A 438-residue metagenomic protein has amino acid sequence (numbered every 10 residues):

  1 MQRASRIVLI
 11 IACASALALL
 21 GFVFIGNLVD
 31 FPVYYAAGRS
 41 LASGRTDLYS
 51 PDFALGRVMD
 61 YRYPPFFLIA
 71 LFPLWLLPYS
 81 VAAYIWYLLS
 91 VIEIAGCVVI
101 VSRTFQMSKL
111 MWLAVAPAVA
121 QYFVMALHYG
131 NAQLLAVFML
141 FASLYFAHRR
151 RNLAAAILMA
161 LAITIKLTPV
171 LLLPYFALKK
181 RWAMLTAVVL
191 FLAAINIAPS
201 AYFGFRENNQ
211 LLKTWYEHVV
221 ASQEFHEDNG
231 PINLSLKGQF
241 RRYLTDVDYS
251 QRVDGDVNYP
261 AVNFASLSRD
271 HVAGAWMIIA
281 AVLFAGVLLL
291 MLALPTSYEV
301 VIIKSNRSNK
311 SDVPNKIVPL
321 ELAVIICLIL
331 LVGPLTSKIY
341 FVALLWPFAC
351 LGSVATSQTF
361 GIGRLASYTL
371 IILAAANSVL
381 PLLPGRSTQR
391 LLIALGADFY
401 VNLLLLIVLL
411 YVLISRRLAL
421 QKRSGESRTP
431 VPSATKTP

Functional and structural regions predicted by a protein language model:
M1-A154, K179-I325, L330-L331, K338 (+1 more regions): Primarily membrane-embedded glycan-assembly and transfer machineries that use lipid-linked glycans
Y63-P64, F72, L77, Q121 (+5 more regions): Hydrophobic alpha-helix-in-membranes signature
L88-E93, L134-A142, A162-T168, V189 (+2 more regions): Membrane-embedded alpha-helical segments of multi-pass membrane proteins, especially the transmembrane helices
Q133-A136, A156-M159, R206-L212, G361-Y368 (+1 more regions): A cytosolic-side transmembrane-helix exit/cap motif
F146, L173-F176, K180, V354 (+1 more regions): Solvent-exposed, amphipathic alpha-helical segments
L153-F176, I325-V332: Membrane-interface alpha helices of multi-pass inner-membrane proteins
S337-S353: Hydrophobic/aromatic-rich transmembrane helices and adjacent perimembrane loops
C350-G425, P430, K436-P438: Aromatic-enriched
